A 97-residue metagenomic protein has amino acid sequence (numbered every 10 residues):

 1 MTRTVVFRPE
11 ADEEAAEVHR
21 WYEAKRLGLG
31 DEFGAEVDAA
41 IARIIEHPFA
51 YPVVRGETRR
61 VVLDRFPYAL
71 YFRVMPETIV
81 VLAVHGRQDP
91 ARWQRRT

Functional and structural regions predicted by a protein language model:
M1, A69, R73-T97: Enriched for short, Lys/Arg-rich terminal
M1-G34: Arg/Lys-rich, positively charged N-terminal/basic patches that mediate binding to nucleic acids
I41-I45: Short proline/glycine- and basic residue-enriched helix-capping loop/turn segments at helix->loop/beta transitions
E46-V80: Basic/aromatic recognition patch in beta-strand/loop cores that engages polyanionic ligands
